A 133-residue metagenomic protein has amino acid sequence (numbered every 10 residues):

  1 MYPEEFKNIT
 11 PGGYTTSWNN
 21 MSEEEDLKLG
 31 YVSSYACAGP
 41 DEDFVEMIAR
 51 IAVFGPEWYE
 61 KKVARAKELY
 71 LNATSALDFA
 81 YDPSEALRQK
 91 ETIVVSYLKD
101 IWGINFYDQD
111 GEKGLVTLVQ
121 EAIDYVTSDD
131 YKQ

Functional and structural regions predicted by a protein language model:
M1-K132: Active-site-flanking segments in enzyme catalytic domains
